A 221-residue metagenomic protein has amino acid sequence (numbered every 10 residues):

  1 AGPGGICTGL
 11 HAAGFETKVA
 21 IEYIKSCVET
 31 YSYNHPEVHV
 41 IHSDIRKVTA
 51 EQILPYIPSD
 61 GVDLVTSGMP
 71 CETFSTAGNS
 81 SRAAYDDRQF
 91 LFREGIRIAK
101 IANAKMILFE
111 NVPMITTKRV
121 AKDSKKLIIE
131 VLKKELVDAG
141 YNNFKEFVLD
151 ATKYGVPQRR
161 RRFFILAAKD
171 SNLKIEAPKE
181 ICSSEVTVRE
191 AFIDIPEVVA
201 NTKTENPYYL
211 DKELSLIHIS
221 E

Functional and structural regions predicted by a protein language model:
A1: Class I SAM-dependent methyltransferase "Motif I" SAM/SAH-binding loop
G9-E16, N34: A short, Lys/Arg-enriched amphipathic alpha-helix followed by its capping loop at the start of a domain
V19-I21: Conserved SAM-binding motif I beta-strand of class I
I24: Conserved SAM/SAH-binding beta-strand->alpha-helix loop
V28-E29: Short alpha-helix immediately C-terminal to the canonical SAM-binding loop
Y33-L54: S-adenosyl-L-methionine
E51-S59, E72-L216, S220: Class I S-adenosyl-L-methionine
